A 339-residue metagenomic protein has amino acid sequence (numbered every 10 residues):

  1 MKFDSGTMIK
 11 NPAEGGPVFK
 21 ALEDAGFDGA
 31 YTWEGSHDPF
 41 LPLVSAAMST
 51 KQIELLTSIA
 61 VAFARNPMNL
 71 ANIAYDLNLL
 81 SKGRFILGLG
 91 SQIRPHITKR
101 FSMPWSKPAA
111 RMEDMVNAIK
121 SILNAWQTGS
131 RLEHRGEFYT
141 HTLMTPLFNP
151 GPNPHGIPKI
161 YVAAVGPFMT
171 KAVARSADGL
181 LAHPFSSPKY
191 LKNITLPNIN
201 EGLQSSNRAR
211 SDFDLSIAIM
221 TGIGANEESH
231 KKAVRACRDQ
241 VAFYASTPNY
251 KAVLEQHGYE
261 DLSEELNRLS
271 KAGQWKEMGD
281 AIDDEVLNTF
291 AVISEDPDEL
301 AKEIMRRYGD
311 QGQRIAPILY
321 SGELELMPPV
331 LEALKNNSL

Functional and structural regions predicted by a protein language model:
M1-L339: Active-site-adjacent structural elements that line small-molecule/cofactor binding pockets in enzymes
